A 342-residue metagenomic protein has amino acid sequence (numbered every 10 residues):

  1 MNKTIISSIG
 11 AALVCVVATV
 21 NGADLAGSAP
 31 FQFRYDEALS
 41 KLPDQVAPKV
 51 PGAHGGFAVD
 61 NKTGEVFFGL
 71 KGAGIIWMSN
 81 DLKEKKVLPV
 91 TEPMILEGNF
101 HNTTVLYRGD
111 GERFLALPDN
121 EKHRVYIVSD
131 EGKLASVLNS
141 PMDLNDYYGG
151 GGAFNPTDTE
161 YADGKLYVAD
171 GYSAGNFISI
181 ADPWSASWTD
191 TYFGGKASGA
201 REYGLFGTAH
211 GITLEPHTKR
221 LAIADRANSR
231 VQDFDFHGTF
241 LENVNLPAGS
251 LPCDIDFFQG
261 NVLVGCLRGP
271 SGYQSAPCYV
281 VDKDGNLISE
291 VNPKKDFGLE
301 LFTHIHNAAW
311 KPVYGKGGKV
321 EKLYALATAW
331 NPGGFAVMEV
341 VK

Functional and structural regions predicted by a protein language model:
A23-V50: A short helix->beta-strand "capping" segment at the edge of beta-propeller domains
F31-K41, K85-E92, A135-M142, W188-A197 (+2 more regions): Beta-propeller fold detector
Q45-K62, P93-E112, D143-K165, S198-R220 (+4 more regions): Beta-rich, blade/repeat-based domains predominating in secreted/periplasmic proteins but also intracellular
N61, V66-K71, A116-E121, S129 (+5 more regions): Conserved beta-strand positions in repeat-built beta-propeller and related beta-rich domains
S79-K83, S129-K133, D182-A186, D235-T239 (+2 more regions): Short loop/turn segments that connect beta-strands within beta-propeller blades
N176-S179, G272-C278, G333-E339: Structural motif
T303-K342: Blade-level signature of beta-propeller repeat domains, shared across WD40, Kelch, NHL, RCC1 and BNR/Asp-box propellers
